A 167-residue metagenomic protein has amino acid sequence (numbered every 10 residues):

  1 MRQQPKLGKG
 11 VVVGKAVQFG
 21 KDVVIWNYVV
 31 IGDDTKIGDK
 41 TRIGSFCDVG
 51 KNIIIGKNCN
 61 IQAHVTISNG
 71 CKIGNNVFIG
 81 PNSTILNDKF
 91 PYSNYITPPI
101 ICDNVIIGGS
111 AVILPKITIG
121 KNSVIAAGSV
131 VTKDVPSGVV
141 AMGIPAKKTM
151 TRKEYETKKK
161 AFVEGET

Functional and structural regions predicted by a protein language model:
R2-K9, K15, I25-T118, I144-P145 (+1 more regions): Flexible, glycine/small-residue-enriched loop-and-beta-strand segment within the central core of proteins
G70, K133-D134: Active-site-adjacent segment of SDR/Rossmann-fold oxidoreductases
I125: Binuclear metal-ion centers of metallo-dependent hydrolases, dominated by the metallo-beta-lactamase
S137-A161: Conserved beta-strand-loop-alpha-helix hinge in the C-terminal portion of ABC ATPase nucleotide-binding domains
E166-T167: ABC ATPase nucleotide-binding domains
